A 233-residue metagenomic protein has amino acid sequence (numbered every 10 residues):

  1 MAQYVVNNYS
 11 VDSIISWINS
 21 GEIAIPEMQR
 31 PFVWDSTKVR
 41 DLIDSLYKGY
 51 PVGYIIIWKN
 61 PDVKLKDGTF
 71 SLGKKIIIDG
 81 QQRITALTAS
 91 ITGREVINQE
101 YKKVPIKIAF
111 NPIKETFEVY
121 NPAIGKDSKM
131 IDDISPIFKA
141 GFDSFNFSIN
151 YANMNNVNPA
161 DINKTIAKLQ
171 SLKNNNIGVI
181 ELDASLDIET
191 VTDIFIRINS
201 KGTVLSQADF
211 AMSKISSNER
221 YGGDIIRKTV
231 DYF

Functional and structural regions predicted by a protein language model:
A2-F233: Basic- and aromatic-enriched surface patches that contact anionic nucleotides/nucleic acids
